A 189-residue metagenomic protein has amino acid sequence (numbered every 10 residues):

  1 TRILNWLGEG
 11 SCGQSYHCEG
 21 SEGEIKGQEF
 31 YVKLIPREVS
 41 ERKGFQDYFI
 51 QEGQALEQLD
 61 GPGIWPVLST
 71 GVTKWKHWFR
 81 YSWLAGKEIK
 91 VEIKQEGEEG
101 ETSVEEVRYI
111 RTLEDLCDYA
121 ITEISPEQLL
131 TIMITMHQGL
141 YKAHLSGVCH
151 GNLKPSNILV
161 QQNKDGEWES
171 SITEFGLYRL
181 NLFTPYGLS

Functional and structural regions predicted by a protein language model:
L4-S11, S15: Protein kinase glycine-rich loop
Y16-H17, K26-R37: Glycine-rich ATP phosphate-binding loop
P36-Q58: AlphaC helix of the eukaryotic protein kinase fold
T70: Activation-segment/catalytic-loop signature of the eukaryotic protein kinase fold
K74-E88, E92, E96, E101-R111: Conserved short submotifs of the Hanks-type protein kinase catalytic core that shape the nucleotide-binding pocket
I132-M133: Activation segment signature within eukaryotic-like protein kinase domains
H137-V148: Protein kinase catalytic-loop region centered on the HRD/HxD motif
N157-G176: Conserved protein kinase catalytic/activation segment
